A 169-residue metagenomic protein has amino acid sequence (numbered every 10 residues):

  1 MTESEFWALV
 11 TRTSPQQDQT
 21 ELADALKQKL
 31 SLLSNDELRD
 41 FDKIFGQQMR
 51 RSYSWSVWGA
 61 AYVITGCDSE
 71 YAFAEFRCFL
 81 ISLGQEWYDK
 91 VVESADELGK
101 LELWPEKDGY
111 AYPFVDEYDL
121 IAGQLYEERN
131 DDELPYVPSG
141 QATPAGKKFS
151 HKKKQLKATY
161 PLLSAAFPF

Functional and structural regions predicted by a protein language model:
M1-S56, K154-P168: N-terminal domain-start signal
F6, F41, F45, F73 (+4 more regions): Phenylalanine-focused residue identity feature
W7, N130-F169: Long, solvent-exposed, polar/charged low-complexity segments
D18, S69, Y112-D116: Secondary-structure junction/capping motif
Q28-E106: Core of folded catalytic or high-affinity ligand/protein-binding domains in predominantly eukaryotic proteins
L101-F149: An amphipathic alpha-helical core segment
